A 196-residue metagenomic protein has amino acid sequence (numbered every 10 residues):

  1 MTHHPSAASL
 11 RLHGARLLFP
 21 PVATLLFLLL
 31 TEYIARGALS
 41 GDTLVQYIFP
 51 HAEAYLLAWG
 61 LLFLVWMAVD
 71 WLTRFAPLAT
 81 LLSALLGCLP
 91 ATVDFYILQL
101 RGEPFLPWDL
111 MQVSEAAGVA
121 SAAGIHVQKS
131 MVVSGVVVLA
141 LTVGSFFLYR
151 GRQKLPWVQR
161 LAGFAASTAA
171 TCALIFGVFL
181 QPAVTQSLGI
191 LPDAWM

Functional and structural regions predicted by a protein language model:
M1-R11: Short, basic, low-complexity termini and linkers enriched in Ser/Thr/Gly/Pro that act as targeting/leader peptides
S9-W195: Transmembrane and membrane-interface helices of multi-pass, inner-membrane envelope-modifying transferases
